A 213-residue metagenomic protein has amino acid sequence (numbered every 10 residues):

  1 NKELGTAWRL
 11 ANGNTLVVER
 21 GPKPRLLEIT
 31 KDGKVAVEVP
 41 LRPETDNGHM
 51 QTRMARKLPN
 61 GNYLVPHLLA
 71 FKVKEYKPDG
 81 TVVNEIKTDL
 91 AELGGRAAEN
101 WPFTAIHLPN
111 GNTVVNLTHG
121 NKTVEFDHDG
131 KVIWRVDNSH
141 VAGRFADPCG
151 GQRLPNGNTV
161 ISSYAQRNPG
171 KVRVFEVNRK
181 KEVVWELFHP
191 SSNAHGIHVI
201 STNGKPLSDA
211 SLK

Functional and structural regions predicted by a protein language model:
N1-K213: Histidine-/acidic-rich catalytic cores in large beta-rich domains
